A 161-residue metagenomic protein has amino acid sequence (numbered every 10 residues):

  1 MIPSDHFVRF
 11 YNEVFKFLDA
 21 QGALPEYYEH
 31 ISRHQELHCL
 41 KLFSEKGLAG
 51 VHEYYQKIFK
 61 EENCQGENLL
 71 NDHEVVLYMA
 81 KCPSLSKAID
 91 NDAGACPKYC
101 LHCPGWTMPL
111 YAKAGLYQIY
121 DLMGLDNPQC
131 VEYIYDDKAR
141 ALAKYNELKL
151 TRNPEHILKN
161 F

Functional and structural regions predicted by a protein language model:
M1-L101, G115-V131, Y135-F161: N-terminal accessory segment detector
Y99-P109: A conserved amphipathic terminal alpha-helix motif
